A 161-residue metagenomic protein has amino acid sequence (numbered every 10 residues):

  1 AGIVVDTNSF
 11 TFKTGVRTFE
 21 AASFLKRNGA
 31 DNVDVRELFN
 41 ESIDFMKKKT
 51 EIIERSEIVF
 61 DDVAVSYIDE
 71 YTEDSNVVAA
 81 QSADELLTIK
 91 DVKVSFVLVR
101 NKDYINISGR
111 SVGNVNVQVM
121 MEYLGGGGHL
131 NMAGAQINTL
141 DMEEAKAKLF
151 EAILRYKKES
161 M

Functional and structural regions predicted by a protein language model:
A1-G2: A short, charged helix-loop
V5-M161: Hydrophobic helix-and-loop "lid/oligomerization" segment in the mid-to-C-terminal part of catalytic domains
